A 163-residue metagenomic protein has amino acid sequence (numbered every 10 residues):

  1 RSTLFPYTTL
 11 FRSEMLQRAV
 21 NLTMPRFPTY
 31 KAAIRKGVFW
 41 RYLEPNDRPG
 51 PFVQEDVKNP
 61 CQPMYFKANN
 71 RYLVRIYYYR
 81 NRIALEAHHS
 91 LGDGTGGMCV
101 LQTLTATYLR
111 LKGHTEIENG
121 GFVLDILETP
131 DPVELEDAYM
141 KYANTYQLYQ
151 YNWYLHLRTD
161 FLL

Functional and structural regions predicted by a protein language model:
R1-A138: Non-catalytic N-terminal regions of enzymes
E136-L163: Flexible, P/S/T/G-rich "lid" or insertion loops adjacent to the active sites of thioester-utilizing
